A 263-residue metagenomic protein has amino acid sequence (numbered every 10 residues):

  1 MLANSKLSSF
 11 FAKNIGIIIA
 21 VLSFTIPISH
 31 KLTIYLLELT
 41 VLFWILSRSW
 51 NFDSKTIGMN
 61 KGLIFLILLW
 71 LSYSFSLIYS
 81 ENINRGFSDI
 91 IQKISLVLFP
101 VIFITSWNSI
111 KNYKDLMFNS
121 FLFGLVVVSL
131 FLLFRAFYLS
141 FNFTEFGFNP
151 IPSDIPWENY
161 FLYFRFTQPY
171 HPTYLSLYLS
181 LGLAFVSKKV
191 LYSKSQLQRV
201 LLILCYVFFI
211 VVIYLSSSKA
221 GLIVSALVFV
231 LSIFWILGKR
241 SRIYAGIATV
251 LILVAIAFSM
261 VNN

Functional and structural regions predicted by a protein language model:
M1-S88, T105-D115, N119, V190-V200 (+2 more regions): Transmembrane signal-anchor hairpin modules in multi-pass inner-membrane enzymes, especially those that act on
I28-W50, I90-I102, Y174-L183, L222-V230: Membrane-embedded alpha-helical segments of multi-pass membrane proteins, especially the transmembrane helices
W44, R48, L77-S80, P100-I104 (+4 more regions): Structural signal for membrane-spanning alpha-helices in multi-pass inner-membrane proteins, emphasizing helix cores
I90, R165-F166: Short clusters of hydrophobic/aromatic residues that line enzyme substrate/ligand-binding pockets
L98, D115-F161, T167-K239, G246-M260: Alpha-helical transmembrane segments of multi-pass inner-membrane proteins
